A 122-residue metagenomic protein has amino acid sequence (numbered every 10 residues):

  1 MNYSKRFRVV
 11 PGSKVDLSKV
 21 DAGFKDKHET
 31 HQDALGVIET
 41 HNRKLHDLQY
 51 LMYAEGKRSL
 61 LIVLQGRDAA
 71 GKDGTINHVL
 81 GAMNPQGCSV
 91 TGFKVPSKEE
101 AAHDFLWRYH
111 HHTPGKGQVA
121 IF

Functional and structural regions predicted by a protein language model:
M1-F122: Glycine-rich phosphate-binding loop of ATP-dependent small-molecule kinases
